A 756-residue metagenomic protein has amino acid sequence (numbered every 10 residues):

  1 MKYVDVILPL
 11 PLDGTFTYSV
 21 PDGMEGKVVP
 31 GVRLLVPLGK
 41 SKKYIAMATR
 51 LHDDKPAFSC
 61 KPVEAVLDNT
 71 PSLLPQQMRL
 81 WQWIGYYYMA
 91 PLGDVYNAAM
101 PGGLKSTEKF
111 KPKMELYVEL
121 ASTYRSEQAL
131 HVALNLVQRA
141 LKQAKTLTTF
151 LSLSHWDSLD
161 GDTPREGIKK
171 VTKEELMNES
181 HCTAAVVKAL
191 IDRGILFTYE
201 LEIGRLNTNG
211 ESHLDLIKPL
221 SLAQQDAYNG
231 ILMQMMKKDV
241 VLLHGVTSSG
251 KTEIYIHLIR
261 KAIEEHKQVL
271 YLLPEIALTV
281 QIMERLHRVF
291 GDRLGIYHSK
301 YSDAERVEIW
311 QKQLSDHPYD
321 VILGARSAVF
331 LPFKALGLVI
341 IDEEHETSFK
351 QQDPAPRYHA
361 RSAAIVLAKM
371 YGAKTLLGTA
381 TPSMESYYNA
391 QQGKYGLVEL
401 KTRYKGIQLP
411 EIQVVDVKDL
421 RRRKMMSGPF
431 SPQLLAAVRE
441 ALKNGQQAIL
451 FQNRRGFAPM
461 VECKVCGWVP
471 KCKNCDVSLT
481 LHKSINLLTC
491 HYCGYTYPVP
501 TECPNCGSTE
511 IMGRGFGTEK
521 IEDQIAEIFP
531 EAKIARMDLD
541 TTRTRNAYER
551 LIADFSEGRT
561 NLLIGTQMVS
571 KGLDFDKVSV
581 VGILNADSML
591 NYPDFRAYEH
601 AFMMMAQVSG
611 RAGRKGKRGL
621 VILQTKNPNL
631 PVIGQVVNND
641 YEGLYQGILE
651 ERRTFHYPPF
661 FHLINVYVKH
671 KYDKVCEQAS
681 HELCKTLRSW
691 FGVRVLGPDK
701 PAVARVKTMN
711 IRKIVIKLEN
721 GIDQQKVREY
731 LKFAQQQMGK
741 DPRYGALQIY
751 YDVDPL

Functional and structural regions predicted by a protein language model:
M1-T379, Q391-I407, W690, Q724-L756: Accessory, non-ATPase domains that flank or precede helicase/AAA+ motor cores in DNA-metabolism machines
L12, R455, T708: A short catalytic or substrate-binding loop motif that flags glycine-/basic-rich loops and adjacent residues that bind
G14-F16, T172, H662-I664, N710-R712: Short amphipathic alpha-helical segments
R50-H52, M100, E200-E202, Q452-R454 (+4 more regions): A general secondary-structure junction signal
D215-S221, Q225, K237-E677, K685 (+4 more regions): Inter-lobe coupling/hinge segments of SF2-like helicase ATPases
S478, K533, R694, A746-Y750: Residues at or immediately flanking beta-strands
K685-N710, L731, I749: A carboxyl-terminal module marker
